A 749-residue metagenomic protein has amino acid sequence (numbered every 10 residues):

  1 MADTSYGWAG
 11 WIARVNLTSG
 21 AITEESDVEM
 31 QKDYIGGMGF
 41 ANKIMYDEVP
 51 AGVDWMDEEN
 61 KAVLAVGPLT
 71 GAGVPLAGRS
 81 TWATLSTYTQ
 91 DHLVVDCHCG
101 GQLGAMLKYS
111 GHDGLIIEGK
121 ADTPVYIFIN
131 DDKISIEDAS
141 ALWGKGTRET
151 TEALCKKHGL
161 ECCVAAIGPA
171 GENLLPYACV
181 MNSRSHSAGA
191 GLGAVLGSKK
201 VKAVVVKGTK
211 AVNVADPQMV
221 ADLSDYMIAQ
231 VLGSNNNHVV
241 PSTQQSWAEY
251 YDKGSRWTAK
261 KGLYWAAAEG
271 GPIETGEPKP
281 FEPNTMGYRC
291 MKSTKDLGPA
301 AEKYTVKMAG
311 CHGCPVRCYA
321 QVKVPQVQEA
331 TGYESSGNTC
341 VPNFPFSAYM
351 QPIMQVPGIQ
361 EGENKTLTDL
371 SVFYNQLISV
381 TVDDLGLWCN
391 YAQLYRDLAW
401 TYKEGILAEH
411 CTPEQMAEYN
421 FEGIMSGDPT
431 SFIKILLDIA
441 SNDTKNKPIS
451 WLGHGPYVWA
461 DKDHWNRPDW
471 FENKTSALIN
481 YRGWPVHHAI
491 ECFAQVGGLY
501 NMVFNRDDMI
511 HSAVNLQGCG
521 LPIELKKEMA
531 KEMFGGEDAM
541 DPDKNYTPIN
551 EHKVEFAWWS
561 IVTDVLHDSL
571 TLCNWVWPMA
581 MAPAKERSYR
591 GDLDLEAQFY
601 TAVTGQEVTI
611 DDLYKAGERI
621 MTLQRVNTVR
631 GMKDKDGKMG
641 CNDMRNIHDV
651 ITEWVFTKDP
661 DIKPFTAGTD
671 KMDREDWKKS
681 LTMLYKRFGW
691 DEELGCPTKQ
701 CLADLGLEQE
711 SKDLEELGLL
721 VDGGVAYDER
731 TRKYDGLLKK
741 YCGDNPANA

Functional and structural regions predicted by a protein language model:
A2-P68, I167-P169, H186: N-terminal amphipathic, basic-rich helices that act as targeting or association modules
T4-G7, L17, I22-D27, L69-L76 (+7 more regions): Extended catalytic cores of very large enzyme megasubunits
W11-N16, V63, M106, I116 (+6 more regions): Structured core elements
N16, S86, F128-N130, G168 (+1 more regions): Acidic/polar residues at beta-strand termini and the immediately following turn/coil
G20, V94-D96, E118-K145, T209-V220: Metallocofactor- and cofactor-centric catalytic cores in central/energy metabolism, strongly enriched
M38-I117, E137-E161, Q230, S234-P241: Glycine-rich, N-terminal phosphate-binding loop and its surrounding beta-alpha-beta segment
D57, A77-S80, T84, C155-H158 (+2 more regions): Extended C-terminal regions of large enzymes
G100-D132, S198-V212, N390-L398: Glycine-rich phosphate/pyrophosphate-binding loops and their adjacent beta-strand/loop elements at enzyme active sites
